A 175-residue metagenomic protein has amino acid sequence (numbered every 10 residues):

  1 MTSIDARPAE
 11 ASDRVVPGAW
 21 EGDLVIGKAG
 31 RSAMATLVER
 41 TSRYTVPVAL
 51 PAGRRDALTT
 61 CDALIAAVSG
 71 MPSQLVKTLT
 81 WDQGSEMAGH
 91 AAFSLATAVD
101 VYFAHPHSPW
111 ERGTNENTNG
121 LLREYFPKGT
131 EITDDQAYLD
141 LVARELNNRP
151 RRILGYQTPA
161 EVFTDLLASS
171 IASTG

Functional and structural regions predicted by a protein language model:
M1-M34: Mobile-element integrase/transposase regions, centering on the N-terminal DNA-binding/Zn-coordinating module
D23, L37, R43, L64 (+4 more regions): Mobile genetic element proteins and their domesticated derivatives, centered on retroelements and DNA transposons
I26-G30, V38, P47-S73: Active-site beta-loop-alpha junctions of metal-dependent nucleic acid enzymes, especially the RNase H-like/DDE
R31-S42, F93: A glycine-rich, aromatic-flanked flexible loop/lid motif
S42, T97-V101: Glycine-enriched alpha-helix->loop->beta-strand junction motifs that scaffold or abut catalytic
W81-S94, Y102-E124, I132-R144: RNase H-like two-metal-ion nuclease catalytic core shared by retroviral integrases and related mobile-element nucleases
P127-G175: C-terminal domain-tail junction helix/linker
